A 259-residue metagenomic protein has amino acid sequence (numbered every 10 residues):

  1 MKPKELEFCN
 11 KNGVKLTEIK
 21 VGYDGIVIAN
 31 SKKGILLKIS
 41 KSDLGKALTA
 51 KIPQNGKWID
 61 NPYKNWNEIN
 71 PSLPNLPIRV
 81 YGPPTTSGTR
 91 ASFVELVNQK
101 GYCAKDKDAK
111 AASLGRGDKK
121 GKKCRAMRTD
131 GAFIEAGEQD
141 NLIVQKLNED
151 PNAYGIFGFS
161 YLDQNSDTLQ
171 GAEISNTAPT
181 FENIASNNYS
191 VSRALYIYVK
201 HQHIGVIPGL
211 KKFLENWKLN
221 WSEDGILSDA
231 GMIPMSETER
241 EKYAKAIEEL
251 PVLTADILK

Functional and structural regions predicted by a protein language model:
M1-K259: Flexible loop/hinge segments at secondary-structure junctions
